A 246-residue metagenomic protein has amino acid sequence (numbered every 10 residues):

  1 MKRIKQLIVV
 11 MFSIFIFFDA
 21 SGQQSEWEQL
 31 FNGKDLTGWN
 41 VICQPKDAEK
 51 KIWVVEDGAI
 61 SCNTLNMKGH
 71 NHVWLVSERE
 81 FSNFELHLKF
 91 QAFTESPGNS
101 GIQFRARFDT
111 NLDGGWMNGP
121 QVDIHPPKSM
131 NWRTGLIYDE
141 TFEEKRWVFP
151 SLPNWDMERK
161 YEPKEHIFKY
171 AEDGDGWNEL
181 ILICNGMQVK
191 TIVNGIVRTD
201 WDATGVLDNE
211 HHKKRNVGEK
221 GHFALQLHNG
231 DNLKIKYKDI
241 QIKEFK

Functional and structural regions predicted by a protein language model:
M1-Q24: Bacterial Sec-dependent N-terminal signal peptides
G22-K246: Carbohydrate-interacting regions of secretory-pathway proteins
